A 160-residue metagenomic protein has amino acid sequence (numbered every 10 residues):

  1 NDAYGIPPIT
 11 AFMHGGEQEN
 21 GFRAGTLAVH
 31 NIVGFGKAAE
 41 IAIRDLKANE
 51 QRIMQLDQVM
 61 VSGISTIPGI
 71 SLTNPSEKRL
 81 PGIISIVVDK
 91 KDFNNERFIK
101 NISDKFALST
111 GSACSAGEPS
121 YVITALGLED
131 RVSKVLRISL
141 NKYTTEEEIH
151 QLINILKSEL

Functional and structural regions predicted by a protein language model:
N1-K47: Conserved core segment of the aminotransferase class I/II
T10, T73, A107-S109: Structural detector of well-ordered beta-strand residues that form the stable sheet scaffold of enzyme domains
G15-Q18, A39, M60, V88-K90 (+2 more regions): Glycine-rich beta-alpha junction loops
A24, A28-I32, L46-D57, N95 (+3 more regions): Generic structural signal for well-ordered, non-membrane alpha-helical segments in soluble metabolic enzymes
V29-E40, V61, I99, S120-I123 (+1 more regions): Predominant activation on well-ordered alpha-helical scaffold segments within soluble catalytic domains
I43-D92, E96-N101: Conserved PLP-dependent catalytic core of the aminotransferase class-I/II
I83-R137: Conserved C-terminal alpha-helix-loop-beta "cap" of PLP-dependent enzymes that closes/shapes the active-site mouth
Y121-L160: PLP-dependent enzyme catalytic core of the Aspartate aminotransferase-like
